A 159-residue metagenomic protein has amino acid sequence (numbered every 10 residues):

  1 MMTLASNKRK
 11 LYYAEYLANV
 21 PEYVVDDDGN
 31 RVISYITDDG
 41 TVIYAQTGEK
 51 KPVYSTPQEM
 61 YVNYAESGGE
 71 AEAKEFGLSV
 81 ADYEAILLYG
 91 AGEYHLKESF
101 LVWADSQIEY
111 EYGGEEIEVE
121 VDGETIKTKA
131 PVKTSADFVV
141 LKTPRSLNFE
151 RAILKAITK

Functional and structural regions predicted by a protein language model:
M1-V20, K159: Short, intrinsically disordered N-terminal pre-domain segments
T3, V25, N30-R31, I36-K159: Short, conserved turn/kink motifs that form compact alpha/beta structural patches or helix kinks used as
